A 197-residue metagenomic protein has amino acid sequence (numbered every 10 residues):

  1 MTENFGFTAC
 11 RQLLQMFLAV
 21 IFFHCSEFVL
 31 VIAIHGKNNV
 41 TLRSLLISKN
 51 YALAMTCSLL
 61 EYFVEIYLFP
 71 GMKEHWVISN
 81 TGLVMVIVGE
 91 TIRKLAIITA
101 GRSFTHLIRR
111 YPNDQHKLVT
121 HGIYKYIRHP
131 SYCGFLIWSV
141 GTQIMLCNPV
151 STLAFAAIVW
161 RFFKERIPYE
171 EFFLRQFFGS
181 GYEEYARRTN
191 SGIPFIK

Functional and structural regions predicted by a protein language model:
M1-T120, I137-K197: Membrane-anchoring alpha-helices and their flanking helix-loop junctions
T120-H121, K125-C133: Histidine-centered phosphotransfer motif of kinases
